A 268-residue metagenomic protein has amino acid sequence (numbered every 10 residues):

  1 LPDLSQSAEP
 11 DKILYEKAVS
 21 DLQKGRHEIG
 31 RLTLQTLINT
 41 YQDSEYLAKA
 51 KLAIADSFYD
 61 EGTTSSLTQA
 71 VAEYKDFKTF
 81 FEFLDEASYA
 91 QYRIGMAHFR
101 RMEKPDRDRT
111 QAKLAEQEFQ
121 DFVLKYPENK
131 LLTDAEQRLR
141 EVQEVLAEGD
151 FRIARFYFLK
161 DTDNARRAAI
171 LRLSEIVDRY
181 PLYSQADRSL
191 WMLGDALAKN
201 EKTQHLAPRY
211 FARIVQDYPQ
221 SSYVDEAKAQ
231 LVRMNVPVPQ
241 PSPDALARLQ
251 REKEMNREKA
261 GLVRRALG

Functional and structural regions predicted by a protein language model:
L1-G268: Acidic, polar-rich low-complexity tracts and alpha-helical solenoid repeat scaffolds
